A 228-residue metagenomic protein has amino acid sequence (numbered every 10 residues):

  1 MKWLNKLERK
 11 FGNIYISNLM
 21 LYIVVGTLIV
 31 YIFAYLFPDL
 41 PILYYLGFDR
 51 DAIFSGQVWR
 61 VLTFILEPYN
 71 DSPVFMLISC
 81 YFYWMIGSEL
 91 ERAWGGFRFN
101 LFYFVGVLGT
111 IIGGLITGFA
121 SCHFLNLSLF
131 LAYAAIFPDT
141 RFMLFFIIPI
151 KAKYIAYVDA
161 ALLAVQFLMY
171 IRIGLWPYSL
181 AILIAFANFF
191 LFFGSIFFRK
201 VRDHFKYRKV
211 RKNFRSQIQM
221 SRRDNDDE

Functional and structural regions predicted by a protein language model:
M1-E228: A detector for small-residue-rich transmembrane helices and their helix-helix packing motifs
